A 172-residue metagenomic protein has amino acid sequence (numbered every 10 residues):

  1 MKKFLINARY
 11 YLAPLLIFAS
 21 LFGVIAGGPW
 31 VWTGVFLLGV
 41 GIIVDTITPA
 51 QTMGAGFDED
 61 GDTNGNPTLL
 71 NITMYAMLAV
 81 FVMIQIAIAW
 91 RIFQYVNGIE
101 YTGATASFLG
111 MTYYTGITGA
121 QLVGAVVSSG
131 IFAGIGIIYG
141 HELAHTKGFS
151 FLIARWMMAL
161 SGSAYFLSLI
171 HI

Functional and structural regions predicted by a protein language model:
M1-L12: N-terminal membrane topogenic signal
A19-V31: Short, hydrophobic transmembrane alpha-helix segments
V35-G54, A133-G136: Central hydrophobic cores of alpha-helical transmembrane segments in multi-pass inner-membrane proteins across all
A50-G54, M83-G103, S107-Y114, I138-E142: Transmembrane alpha-helix boundary signature
G56-V80: Juxtamembrane helix-capping/reentrant segments at transmembrane boundaries
T73-I88, S128-F132: Hydrophobic alpha-helical transmembrane segments of multi-pass integral membrane proteins
Y114-S128, F132-A159: Membrane-interface helix-loop-helix junctions at boundaries between adjacent transmembrane segments
H171-I172: Conserved small/polar residues in nucleotide/adenosyl-binding loops
